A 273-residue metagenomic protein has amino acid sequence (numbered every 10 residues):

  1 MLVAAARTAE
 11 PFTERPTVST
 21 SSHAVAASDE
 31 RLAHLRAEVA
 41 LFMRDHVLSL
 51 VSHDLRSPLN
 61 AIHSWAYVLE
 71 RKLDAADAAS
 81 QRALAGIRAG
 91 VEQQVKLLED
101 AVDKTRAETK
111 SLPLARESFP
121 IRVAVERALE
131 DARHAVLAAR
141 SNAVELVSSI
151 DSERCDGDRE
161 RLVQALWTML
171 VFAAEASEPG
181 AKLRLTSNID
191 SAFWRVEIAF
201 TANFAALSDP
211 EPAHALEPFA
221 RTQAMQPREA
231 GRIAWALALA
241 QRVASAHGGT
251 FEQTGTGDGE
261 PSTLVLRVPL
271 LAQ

Functional and structural regions predicted by a protein language model:
M1-M43, P210: Conserved signal-transmission helix
E70-A78: Short acidic helix/loop segment immediately C-terminal to the autophosphorylated histidine in two-component histidine
A89-Q94: Short alpha-helical segment of the dimerization/phosphotransfer core of two-component systems
T109-L114, R154-G157: Conserved micro-motifs of the catalytic ATP-binding
A206-R221: Short conserved segment of the HATPase_c
G248-T256: Glycine-rich ATP-binding loops of the HATPase_c
